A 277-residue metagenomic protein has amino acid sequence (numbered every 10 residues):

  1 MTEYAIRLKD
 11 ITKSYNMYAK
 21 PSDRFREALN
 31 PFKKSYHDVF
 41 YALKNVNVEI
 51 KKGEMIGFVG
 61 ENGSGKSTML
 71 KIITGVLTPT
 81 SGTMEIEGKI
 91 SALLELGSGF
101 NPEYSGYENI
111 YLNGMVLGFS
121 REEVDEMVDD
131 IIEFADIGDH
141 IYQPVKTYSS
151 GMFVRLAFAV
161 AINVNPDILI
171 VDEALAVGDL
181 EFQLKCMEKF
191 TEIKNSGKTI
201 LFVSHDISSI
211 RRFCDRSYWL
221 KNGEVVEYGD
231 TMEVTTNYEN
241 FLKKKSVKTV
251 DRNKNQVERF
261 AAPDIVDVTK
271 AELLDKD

Functional and structural regions predicted by a protein language model:
R26-N30, Y111, E123-H140: Conserved ABC ATPase "signature" region
V59-E61: The feature captures the beta-strand-to-loop junction immediately N-terminal to the Walker
T74: Helix-to-loop junction immediately C-terminal to a conserved catalytic motif
S204-H205: H-loop/switch region of ABC-family ATPase nucleotide-binding domains
I210-D277: Localized sequence-composition bias
